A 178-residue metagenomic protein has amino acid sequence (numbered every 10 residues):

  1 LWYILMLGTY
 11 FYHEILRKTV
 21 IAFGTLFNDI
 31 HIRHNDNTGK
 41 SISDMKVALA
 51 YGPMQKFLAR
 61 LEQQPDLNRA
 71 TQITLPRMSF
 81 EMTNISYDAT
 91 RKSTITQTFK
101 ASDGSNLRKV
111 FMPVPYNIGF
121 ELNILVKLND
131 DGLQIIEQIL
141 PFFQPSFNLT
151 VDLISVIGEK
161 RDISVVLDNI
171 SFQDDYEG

Functional and structural regions predicted by a protein language model:
L5-Q97: Small/polar-rich, solvent-exposed N-terminal microdomains that initiate assembly or binding
K18, A22, G132-F142: Short, well-ordered alpha-helical segments
P76-N84, M112-L128, E137-I139: Oligomerization/assembly interface segments of phage tail-like spikes and tubes
F80-R91, I118, P141, R161-S171: Short beta-strand and beta-hairpin "edge-sheet" elements
T96-K100, E137-S146: Amphipathic alpha-helical scaffolding segments
N106-M112: Short beta-strand/turn micro-motifs at beta-sheet edges
M112-V114, Q134, Q144-G178: Acidic-leaning, charged glycine-interspersed low-complexity segments
